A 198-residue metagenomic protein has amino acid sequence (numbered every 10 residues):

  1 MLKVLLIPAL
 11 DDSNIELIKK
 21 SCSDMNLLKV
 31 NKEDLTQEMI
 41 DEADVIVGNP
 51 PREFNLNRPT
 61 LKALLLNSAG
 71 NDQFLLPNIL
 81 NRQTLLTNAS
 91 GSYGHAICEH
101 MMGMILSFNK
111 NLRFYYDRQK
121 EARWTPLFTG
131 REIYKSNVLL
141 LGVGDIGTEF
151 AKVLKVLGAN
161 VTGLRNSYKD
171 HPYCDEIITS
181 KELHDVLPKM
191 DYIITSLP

Functional and structural regions predicted by a protein language model:
M1-L85, P188: An N-terminal-biased, well-structured beta-alpha scaffold segment characteristic of Rossmann-like dinucleotide-binding
I7, V30-K32, A89, L164 (+1 more regions): Conserved beta-strand termini and adjacent loop/short-helix elements that scaffold enzyme active sites in alpha/beta
I15, A43, D72, C98 (+3 more regions): A general structural signal for well-ordered alpha-helical segments in protein cores
M25-K32, D44-N49, R118-P126, P172-S180: Short gly/ser/thr-rich secondary-structure transition/capping motifs
T84-N137, V156, G163: Phosphate-binding beta-alpha-beta segment of Rossmann-like dinucleotide-binding domains, i.e., the NAD(P)
T129-P198: Rossmann-like dinucleotide/phosphate-binding beta-alpha-beta segment
